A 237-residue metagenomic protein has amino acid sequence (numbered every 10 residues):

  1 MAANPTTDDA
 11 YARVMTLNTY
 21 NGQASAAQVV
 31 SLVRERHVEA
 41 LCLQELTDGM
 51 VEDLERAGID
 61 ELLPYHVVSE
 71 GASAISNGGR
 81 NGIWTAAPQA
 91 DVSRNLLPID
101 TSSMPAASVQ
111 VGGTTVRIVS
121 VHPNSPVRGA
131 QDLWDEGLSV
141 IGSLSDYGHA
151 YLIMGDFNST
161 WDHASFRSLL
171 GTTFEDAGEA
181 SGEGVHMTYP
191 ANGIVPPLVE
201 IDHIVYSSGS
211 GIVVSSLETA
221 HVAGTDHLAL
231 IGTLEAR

Functional and structural regions predicted by a protein language model:
M1-A3, A40, Q44-V116, V121: Structured beta-strand-rich core segments of catalytic domains in phosphoester-bond hydrolases
M1-A57: N-terminal, active-site-proximal structural segment of metallo-dependent hydrolase catalytic domains
Y11-N21, N81, T115-N124, M154: Active-site-proximal beta-strand elements of phosphoester/diester hydrolases
Y20, T47, H122-N124, F157-T160 (+1 more regions): Catalytic metal-binding/acid-base residues of hydrolase active sites
L41-Q44, L152-D156, D176-A180: Active-site neighborhood of phospho(di)ester-bond hydrolases with catalytic His/Asp-centered motifs
P64-I83, T160-A223: Active site of divalent-metal-dependent phosphoester/diester hydrolases
S108-V111, T115, L133-M154: His/acidic metal-ligating clusters that form di-metal
D146-S168: Metal-dependent active-site segment of extracytoplasmic phospho-/sulfohydrolases and closely related
